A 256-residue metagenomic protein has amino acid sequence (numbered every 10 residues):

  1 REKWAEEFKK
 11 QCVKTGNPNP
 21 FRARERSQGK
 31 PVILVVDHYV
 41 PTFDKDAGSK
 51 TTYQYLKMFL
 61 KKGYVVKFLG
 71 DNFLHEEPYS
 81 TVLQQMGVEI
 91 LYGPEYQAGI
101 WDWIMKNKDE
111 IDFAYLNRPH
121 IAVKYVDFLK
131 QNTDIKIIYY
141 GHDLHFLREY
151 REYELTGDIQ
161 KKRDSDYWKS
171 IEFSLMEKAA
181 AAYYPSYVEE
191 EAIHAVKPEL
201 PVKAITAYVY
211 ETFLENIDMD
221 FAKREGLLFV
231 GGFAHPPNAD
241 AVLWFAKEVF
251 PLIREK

Functional and structural regions predicted by a protein language model:
R1-S49, Y55-M58, Y79-M86, F213: Non-catalytic membrane-proximal stalk/linker segments that position and tether the catalytic domains
Q28-K45, D71-F73, E95, L227-F233: Nucleotide-activated donor-dependent transferases that construct or modify glycoconjugates
D44, G48-K57, F68, T156 (+3 more regions): Conserved catalytic-core segment of nucleotide-activated headgroup transferases in glycan assembly
K61-A98: N-terminal strand-loop element at the rim of the active site of nucleotide-sugar-dependent glycosyltransferases
G99-K108, N216-D220: Short amphipathic alpha-helix with an adjacent loop that forms part of the alpha/beta core around
I104-V123, K136-I138: Short N-terminal targeting/anchoring amphipathic segment
N132-Y150: Active-site proximal beta-strand in glycosyltransferases
H145, Q160-A182: Membrane-proximal helix-turn-helix segments that form the acceptor-binding/catalytic region of lipid-linked
